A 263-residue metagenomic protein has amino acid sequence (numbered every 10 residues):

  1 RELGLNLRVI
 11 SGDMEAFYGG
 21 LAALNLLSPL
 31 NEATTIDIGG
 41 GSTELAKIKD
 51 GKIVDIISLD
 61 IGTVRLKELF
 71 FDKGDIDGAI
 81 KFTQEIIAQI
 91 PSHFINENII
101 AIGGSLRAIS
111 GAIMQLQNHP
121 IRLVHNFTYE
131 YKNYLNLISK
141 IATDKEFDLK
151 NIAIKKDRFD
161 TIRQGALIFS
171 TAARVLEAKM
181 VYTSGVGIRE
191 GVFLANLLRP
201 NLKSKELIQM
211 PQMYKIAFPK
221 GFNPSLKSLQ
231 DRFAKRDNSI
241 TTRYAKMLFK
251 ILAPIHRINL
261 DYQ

Functional and structural regions predicted by a protein language model:
L3-E32, K47-K49, D55-Q263: Helical "lid/coupling" subdomains associated with nucleotide-phosphate turnover
D37: Conserved catalytic-loop position in the HRD/HxD motif
G41-K47: Acidic, divalent-metal-coordinating active-site segment for phosphoryl/phosphodiester hydrolysis, typified by short
